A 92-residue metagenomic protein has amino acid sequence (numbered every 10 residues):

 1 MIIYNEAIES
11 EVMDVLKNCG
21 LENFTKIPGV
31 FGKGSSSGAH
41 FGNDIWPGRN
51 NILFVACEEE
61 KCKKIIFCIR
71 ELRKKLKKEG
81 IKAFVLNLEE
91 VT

Functional and structural regions predicted by a protein language model:
M1-T92: Positively charged, small/polar-rich N-terminal and surface patches that mediate targeting and assembly and bind
